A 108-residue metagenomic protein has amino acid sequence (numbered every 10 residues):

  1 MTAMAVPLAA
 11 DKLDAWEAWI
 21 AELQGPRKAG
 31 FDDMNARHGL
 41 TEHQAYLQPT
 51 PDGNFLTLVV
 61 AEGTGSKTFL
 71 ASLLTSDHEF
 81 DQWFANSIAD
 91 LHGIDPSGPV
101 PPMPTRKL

Functional and structural regions predicted by a protein language model:
T2-L8, W16, E42-L74: Short, well-ordered beta-strand segments in beta-rich or mixed alpha/beta enzyme and ligand-binding folds
D11-P26: Amphipathic alpha-helical segments
W19-E22, P49, N86: Enriched - but not universal
K28-T41, E62-V100: An amphipathic, aromatic/His-enriched active-site/gating alpha helix that lines ligand/cofactor pockets
M103-P104: A conserved mid-domain beta-alpha-beta active-site/ligand-binding segment of alpha/beta enzyme cores
